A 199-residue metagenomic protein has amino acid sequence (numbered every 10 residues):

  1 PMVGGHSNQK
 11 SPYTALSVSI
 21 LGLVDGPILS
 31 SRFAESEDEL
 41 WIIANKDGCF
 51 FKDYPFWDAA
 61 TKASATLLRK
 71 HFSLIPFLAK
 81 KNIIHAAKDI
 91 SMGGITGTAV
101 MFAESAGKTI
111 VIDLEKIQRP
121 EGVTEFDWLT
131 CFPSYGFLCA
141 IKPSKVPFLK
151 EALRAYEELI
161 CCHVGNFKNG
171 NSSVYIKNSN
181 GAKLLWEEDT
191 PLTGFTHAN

Functional and structural regions predicted by a protein language model:
P1-H6, I83-I90, I110-L114, E158-F167: Flexible, glycine/charged-enriched surface loops at secondary-structure junctions
P1-K52, N166-N169, K177-S179: Glycine-rich anion-binding loops of enzyme active sites
E37-E39, S134-F137: Short, surface-exposed beta-edge/turn micro-motifs
K52-L68: Short, compositionally biased
S64-S134: Active-site-proximal betaalpha loop/short-helix elements that scaffold phosphoryl/nucleotidyl transfer chemistry
E104, L129-P133, K145, R154-E157 (+1 more regions): A structural signal for short secondary-structure junctions
A140-P147: Helix N-cap motif at beta-to-alpha junctions
A155-N199: Acidic, Ser/Thr/Pro-rich beta/coil linker or hinge segments at domain junctions
